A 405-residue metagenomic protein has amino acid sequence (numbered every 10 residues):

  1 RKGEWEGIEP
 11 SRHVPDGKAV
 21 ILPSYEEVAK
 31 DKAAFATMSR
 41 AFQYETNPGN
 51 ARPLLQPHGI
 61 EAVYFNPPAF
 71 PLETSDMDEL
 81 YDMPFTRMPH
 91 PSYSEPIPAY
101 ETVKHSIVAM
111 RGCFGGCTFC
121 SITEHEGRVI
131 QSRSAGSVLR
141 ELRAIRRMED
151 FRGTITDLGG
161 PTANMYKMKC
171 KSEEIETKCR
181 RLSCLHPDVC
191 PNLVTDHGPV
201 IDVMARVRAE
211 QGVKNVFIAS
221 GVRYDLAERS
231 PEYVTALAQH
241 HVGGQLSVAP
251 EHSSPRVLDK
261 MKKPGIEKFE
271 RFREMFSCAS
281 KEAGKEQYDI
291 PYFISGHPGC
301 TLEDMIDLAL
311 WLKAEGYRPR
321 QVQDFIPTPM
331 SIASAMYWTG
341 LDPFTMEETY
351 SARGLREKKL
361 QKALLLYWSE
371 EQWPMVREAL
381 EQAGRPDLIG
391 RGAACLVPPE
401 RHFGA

Functional and structural regions predicted by a protein language model:
R1-A19, A99-Y100, E124, A135 (+3 more regions): Hydrophobic, small-residue-rich alpha-helical packing segments that form membrane-like cores
R1-V103, E370, R377-G404: Flexible, acidic/Gly-rich N-terminal and inter-domain linker regions that tether and position cofactor-handling modules
L80, C113, C117, V138 (+3 more regions): Conserved, mostly hydrophobic/aromatic
Y93-S121, T154: N-terminal pre-triad scaffold of radical SAM enzymes
C120-S137: Iron-sulfur (Fe-S) cluster-binding segments and ferredoxin-like electron-carrier domains, especially [2Fe-2S]
A144-I290, I294-P298: Conserved SAM/AdoMet-binding glycine-rich loop
E232-Y233, H297-K313: Catalytic cores of alpha/beta
M305-M375, L380-A383: C-terminal low-complexity, glycine/proline- and small-hydrophobic-enriched intrinsically disordered tails that act as
